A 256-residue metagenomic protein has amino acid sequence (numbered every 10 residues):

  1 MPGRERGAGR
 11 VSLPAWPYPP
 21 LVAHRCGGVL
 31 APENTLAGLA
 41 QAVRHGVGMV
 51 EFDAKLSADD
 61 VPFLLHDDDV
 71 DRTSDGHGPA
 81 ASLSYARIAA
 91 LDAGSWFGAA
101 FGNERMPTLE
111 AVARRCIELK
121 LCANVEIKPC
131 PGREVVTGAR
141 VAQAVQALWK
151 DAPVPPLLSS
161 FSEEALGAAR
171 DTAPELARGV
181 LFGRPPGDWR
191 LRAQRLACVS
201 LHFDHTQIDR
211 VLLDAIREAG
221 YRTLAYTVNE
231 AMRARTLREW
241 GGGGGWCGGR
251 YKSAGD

Functional and structural regions predicted by a protein language model:
P2-D256: Phosphate-group recognition and catalysis centered on beta-loop-alpha active-site segments
